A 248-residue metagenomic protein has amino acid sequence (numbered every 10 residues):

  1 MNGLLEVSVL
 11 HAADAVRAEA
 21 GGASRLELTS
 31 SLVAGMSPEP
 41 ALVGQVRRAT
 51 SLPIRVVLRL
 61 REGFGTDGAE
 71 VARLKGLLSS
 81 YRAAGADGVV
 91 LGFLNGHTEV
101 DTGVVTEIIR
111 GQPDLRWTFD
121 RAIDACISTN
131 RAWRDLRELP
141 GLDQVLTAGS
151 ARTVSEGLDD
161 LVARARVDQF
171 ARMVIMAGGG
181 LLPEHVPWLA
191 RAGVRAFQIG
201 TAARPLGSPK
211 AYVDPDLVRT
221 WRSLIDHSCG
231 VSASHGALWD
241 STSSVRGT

Functional and structural regions predicted by a protein language model:
M1-S8, R47-R48, L238: N-terminal amphipathic alpha-helix/helix-capping segment at the start of soluble metabolic enzymes
G3-V9, L26-L28, I54-L58, V89-L91 (+4 more regions): Hydrophobic faces of well-ordered beta-strands that scaffold small-molecule active sites in alpha/beta enzyme cores
A13, S31-T50, A69-A72, L94-P113 (+4 more regions): Active-site-adjacent beta->alpha loops and helix N-cap segments on the catalytic face of soluble alpha/beta enzymes
A13-A20, G65-S80, D124-P140, R164-A171 (+2 more regions): Catalytic cores of alpha/beta
A23, S51, G85-A86, D114 (+2 more regions): A structural motif
G44-S80: Structural motif corresponding to the early beta-alpha repeats
E62, Q169-T248: C-terminal alpha-helical cap/extension of soluble enzyme domains
G76-D101: Ordered, amphipathic secondary-structure segments that act as subunit-interaction surfaces in large macromolecular
